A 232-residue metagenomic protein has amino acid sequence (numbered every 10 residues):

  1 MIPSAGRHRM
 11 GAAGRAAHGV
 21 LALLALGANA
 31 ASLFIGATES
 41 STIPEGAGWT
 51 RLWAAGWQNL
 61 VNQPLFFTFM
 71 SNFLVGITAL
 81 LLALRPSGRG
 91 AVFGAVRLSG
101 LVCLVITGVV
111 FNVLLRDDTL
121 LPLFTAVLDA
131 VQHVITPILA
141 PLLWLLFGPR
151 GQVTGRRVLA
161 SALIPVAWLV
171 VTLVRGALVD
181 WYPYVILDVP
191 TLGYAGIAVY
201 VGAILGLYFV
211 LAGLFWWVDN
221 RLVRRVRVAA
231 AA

Functional and structural regions predicted by a protein language model:
P3-L21: N-terminal membrane topogenic signal
R9-G14, L65, V179-F215: Membrane-interface transmembrane-helix boundary segments in multi-pass integral membrane proteins
L23-G46: Alpha-helical transmembrane segments of multi-pass membrane proteins
S41-L60: Perimembrane loop-to-helix junctions flanking transmembrane segments
A54-F73: Interfacial helix-start motif at the membrane-water boundary
F67-M70, T125-I138, G202: Membrane-interface loop-to-helix entry segments
G88-C103, T154-A162: Interfacial segments of alpha-helical transmembrane regions
F93-A95, T119-Q132, R156-R157, L187-T191 (+1 more regions): Non-cytosolic membrane-interface motifs at loop->transmembrane helix junctions
